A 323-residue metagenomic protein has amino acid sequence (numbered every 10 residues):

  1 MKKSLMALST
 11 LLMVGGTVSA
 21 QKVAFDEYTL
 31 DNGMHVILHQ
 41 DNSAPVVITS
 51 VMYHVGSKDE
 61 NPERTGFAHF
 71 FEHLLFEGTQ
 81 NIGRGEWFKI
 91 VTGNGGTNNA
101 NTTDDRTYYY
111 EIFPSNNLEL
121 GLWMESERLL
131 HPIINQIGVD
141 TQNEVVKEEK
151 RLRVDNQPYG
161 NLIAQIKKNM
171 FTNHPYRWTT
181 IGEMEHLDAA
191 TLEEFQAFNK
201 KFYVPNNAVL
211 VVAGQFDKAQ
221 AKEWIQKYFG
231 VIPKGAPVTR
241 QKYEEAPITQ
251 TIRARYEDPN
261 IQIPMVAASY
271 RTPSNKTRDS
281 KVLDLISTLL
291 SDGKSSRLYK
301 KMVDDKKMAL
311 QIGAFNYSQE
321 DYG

Functional and structural regions predicted by a protein language model:
S4-V14: Sec-dependent N-terminal signal peptides
S19-S57, I82-N117, R153-N207, V231-T277 (+1 more regions): Non-catalytic beta-strand/loop surface segments
G56-N61, H131, N135, K218-A219 (+1 more regions): Short beta-strands and strand-coil junctions in structured, solvent-facing domains, enriched
P62, E119-L122, K276-D279: Solvent-exposed, non-transmembrane alpha-helical starts
T65-T79: Active-site SXXK
G78, I112-N143, K294, Y317-G323: M16/insulysin-pitrilysin zinc metalloprotease superfamily fold
I137-E144, R151-L152, Q157-K167, F216 (+1 more regions): Non-catalytic accessory/assembly modules
N143, Q196-Y228: Non-catalytic, conformational "gating/processing" segments within enzyme and secreted inhibitor domains
